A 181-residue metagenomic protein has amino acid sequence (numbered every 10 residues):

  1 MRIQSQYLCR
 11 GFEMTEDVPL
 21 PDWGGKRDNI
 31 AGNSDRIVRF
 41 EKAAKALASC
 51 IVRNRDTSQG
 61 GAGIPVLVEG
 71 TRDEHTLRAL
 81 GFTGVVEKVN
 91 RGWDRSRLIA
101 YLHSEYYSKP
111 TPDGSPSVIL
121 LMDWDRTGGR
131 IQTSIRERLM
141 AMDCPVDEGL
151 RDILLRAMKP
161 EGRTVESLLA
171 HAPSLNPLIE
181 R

Functional and structural regions predicted by a protein language model:
M1-I3, Y7, L178-R181: Extended hydrophobic/Leu-rich segments
R2, L8-G63, T71, R97-E105: Phosphate-handling DNA/RNA-contact segment within nucleic-acid enzymes
G11-N33, A79-L80, V89-R181: TOPRIM fold recognition
E41-D56, R78-V85, V118-D123: Short charge-dense sequence patches
G61-F82, V86: Short, contiguous, helix-prone interaction/anchoring segments in small proteins
